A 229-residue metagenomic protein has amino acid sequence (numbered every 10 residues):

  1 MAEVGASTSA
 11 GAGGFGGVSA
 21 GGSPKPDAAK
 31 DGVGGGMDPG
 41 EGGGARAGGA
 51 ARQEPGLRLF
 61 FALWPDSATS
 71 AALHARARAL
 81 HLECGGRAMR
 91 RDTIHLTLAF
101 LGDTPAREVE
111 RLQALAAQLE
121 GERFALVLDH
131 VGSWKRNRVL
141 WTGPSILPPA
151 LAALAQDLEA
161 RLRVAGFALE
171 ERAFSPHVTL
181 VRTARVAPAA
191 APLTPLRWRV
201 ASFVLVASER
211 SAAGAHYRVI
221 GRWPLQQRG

Functional and structural regions predicted by a protein language model:
A2-G5, G13-V18, K25, K30-G229: Histidine-dependent nucleotide/RNA phosphoesterase domain, centered on the 2H-phosphoesterase fold with its duplicated
